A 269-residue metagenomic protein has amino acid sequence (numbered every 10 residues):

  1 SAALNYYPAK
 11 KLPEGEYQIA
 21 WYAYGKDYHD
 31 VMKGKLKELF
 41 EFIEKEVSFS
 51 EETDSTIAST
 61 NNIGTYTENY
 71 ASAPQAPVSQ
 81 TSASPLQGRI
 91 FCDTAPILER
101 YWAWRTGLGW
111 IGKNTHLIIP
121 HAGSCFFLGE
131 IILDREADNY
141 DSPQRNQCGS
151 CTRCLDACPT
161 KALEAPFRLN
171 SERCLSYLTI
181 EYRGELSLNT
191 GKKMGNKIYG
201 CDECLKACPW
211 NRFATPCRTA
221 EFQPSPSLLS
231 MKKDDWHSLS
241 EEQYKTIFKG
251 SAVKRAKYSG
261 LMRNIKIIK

Functional and structural regions predicted by a protein language model:
S1-E51, T56, N61-A71, V78-Q147 (+1 more regions): Auxiliary alpha/beta "docking" domains used to position bulky ligands
D134-A137, R173, Y177-Y182: A short, charged helix-loop
Y140-G149, T190-C201: Immediate flanking context of iron-sulfur cluster ligation sites
R153-S176, M194-E221: Iron-sulfur cluster-binding cysteine motifs and their immediate structural context in ferredoxin-like electron-transfer
L178, Y182-Y199, S230-V253: Short Fe-S-cluster ligation motifs
C208, R212-H237, E241: Conserved Radical SAM active-site core
T246-K249, K254-K269: Long, compositionally biased charged/polar accessory segments in the mid-to-C-terminal portions of proteins
